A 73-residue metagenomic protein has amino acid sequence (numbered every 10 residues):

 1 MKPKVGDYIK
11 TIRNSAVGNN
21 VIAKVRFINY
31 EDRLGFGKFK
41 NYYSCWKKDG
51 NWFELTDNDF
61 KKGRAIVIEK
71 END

Functional and structural regions predicted by a protein language model:
M1-N14: Short coil-to-beta transition motif at edge beta-strands of beta-rich domains
V5-D7, N20, D32: Short, surface-exposed beta-edge/turn micro-motifs
T11, V25-F27, F39, V67: A structural signal for short, hydrophobic beta-strand segments that form beta-sheets in beta-rich/all-beta domains
T11-A16, K38, K47: Short acidic, glycine-rich loop/turn motifs
G18-Y30: Short beta-strand-centered aromatic/proline hotspots
D32-N41: Short, solvent-exposed secondary-structure boundary/capping segments
K40-D73: Intrinsically disordered, low-complexity, charged/polar segments
